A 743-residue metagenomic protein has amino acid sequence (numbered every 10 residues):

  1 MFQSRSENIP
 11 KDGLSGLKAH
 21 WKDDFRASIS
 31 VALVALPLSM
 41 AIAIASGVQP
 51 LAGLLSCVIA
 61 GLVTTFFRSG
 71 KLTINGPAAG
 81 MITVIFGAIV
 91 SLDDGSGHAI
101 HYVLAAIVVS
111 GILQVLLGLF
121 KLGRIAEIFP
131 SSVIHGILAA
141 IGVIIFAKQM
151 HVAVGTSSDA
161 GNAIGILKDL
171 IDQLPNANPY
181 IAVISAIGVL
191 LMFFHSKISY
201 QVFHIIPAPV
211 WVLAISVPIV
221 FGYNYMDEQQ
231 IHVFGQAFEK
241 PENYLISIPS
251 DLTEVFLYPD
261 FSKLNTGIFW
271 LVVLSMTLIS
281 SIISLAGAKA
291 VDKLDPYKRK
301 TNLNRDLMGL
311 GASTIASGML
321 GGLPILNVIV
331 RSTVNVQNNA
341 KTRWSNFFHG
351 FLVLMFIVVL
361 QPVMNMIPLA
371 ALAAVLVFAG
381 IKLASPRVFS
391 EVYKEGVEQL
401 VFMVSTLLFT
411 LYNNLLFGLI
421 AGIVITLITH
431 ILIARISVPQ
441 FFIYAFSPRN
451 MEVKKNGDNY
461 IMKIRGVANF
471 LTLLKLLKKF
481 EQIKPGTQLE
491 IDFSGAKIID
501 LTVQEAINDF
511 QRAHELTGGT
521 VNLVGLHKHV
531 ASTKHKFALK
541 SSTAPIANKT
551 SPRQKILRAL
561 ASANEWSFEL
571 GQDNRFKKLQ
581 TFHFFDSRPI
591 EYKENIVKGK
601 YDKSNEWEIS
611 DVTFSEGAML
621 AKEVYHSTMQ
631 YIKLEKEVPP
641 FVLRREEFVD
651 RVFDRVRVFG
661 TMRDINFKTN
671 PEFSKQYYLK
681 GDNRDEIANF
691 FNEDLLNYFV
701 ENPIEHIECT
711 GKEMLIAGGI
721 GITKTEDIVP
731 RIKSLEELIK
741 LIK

Functional and structural regions predicted by a protein language model:
M1-K22, E228-T253, R435-K463, T520-N548: Intrinsically disordered, low-complexity non-transmembrane regions of multi-pass membrane transporters
M1-S28, I85-F86, V90-L117, K121-L122 (+4 more regions): Core transmembrane helix bundle of multi-pass membrane transport proteins
G13, G76, I100, L104-L122 (+3 more regions): Helix-loop-helix junctions within the multi-pass membrane cores of secondary transporters/permeases
G13, L17-K22, R26, V34-K71 (+1 more regions): Membrane-embedded helical hairpins/re-entrant loop segments and their flanking transmembrane helices within multi-pass
S28-A35, L51-V58, A78, A182-A186 (+3 more regions): Short hydrophobic alpha-helical membrane-embedded segments
L36-S39, C57-T64, F120, L167-K168 (+5 more regions): Hydrophobic, membrane-inserted alpha-helices
K382-K528, T533-K534: The feature marks cytosolic C-terminal regulatory regions of anion transporters and related permeases
S551-K743: Charged, low-complexity intrinsically disordered regions
